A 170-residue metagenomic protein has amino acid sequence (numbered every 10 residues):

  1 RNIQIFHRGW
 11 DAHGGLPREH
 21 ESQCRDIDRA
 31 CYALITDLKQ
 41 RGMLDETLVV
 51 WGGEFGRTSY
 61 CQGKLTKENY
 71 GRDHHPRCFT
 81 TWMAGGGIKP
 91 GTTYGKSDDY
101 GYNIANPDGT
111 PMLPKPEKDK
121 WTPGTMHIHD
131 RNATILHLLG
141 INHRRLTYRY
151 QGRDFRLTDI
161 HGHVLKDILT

Functional and structural regions predicted by a protein language model:
R1-T170: Ligand-binding pockets and gating/stacking loops
